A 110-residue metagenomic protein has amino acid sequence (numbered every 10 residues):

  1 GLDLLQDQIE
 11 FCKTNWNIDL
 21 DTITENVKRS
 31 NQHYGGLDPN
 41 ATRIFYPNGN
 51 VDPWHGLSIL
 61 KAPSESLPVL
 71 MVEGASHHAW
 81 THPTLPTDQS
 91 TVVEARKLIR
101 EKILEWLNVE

Functional and structural regions predicted by a protein language model:
G1-E110: C-terminal subdomain of alpha/beta-hydrolase-fold enzymes, centered on the catalytic histidine and its supporting
